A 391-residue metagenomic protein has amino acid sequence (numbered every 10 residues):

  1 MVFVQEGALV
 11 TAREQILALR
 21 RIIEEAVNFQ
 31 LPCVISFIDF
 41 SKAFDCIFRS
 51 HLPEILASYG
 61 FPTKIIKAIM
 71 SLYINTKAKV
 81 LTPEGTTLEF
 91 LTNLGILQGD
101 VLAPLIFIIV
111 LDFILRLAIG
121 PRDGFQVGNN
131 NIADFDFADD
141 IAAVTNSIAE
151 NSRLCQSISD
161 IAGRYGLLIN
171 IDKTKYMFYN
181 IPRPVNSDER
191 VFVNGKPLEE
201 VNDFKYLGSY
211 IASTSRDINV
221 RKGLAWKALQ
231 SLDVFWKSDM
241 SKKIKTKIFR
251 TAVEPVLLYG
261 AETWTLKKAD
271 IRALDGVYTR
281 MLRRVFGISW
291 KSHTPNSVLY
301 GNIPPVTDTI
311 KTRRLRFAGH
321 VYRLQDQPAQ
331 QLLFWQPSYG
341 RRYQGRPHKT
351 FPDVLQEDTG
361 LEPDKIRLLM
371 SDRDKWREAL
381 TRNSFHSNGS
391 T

Functional and structural regions predicted by a protein language model:
M1-V110: Conserved pre-catalytic core of RNA-dependent polymerases
T63, V80-Q98, P104-T391: Short linear motifs embedded in intrinsically disordered, charge-biased segments
